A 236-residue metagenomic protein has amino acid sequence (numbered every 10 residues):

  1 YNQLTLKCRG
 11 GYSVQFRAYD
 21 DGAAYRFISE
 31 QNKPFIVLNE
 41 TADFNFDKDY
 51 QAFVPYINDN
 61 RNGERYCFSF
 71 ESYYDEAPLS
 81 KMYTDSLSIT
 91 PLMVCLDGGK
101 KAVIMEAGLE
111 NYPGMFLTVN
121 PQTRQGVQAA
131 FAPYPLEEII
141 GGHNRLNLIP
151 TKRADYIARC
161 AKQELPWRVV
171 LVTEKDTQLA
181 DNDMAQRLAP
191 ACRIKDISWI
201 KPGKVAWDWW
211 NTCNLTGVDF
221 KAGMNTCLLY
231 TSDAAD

Functional and structural regions predicted by a protein language model:
Y1-A185: N-terminal accessory beta-strand-rich subdomains and adjacent acidic, glycine-rich linkers that precede catalytic cores
A161-Q163, I197-I200: Extracellular/periplasmic catalytic domains that process cell-envelope and extracellular macromolecules
Q178-S198: N-terminal carbohydrate-binding accessory modules
K204-D208: Hydrophobic faces of well-ordered beta-strands that scaffold small-molecule active sites in alpha/beta enzyme cores
W210-T226: Active-site mouth loops of central-metabolism enzymes
Y230-A235: Conserved small/polar residues in nucleotide/adenosyl-binding loops
